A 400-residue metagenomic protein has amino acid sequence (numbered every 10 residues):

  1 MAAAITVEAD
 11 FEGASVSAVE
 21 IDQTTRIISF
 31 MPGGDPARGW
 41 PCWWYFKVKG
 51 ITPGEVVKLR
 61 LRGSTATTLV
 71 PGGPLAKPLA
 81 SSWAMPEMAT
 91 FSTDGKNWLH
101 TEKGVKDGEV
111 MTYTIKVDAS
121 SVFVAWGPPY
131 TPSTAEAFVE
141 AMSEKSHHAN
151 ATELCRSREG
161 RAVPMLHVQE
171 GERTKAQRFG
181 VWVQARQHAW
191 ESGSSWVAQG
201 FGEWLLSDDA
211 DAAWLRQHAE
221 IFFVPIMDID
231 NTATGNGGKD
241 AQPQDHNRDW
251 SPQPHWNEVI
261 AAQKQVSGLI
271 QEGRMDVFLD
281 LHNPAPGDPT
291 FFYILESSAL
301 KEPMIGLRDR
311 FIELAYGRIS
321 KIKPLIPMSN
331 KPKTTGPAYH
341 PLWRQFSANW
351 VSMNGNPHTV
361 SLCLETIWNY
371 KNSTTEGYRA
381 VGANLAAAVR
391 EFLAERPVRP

Functional and structural regions predicted by a protein language model:
M1-D118, V122: Extreme N-terminal flexible tails
T68-L75, T134-A137, K175-Q177: A short, polar/proline- and glycine-enriched secondary-structure boundary/capping micro-motif
L69-V70, A125, P132-A135, E191-G193 (+1 more regions): Short helix/loop capping segments that flank catalytic or ligand/cofactor-binding pockets
K103-E159: Extended acidic/polar, glycine-enriched regions that form or flank non-catalytic beta-rich accessory modules
N150-E170, K175-P337, P341-P357, S361-E365: Active-site/substrate-binding loop(s) of hydrolase catalytic cores
P286-P289, Y370-T374: Short active-site-adjacent structural elements
K371-P400: His/Asp/Glu-rich mid-to-C-terminal helical/loop segments that flank catalytic regions of hydrolases
